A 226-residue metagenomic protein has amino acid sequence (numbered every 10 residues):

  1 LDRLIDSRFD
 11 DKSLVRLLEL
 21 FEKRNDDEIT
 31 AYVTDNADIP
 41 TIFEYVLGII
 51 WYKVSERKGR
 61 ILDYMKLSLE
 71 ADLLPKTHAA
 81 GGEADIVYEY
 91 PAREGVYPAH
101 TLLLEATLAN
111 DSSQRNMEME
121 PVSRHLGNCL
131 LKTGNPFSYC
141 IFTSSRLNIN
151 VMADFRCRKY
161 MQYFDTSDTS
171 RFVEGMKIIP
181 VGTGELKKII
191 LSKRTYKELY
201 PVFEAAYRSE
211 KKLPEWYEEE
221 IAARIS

Functional and structural regions predicted by a protein language model:
D2-I225: Catalytic core segments in nucleotide and nucleic-acid processing enzymes
